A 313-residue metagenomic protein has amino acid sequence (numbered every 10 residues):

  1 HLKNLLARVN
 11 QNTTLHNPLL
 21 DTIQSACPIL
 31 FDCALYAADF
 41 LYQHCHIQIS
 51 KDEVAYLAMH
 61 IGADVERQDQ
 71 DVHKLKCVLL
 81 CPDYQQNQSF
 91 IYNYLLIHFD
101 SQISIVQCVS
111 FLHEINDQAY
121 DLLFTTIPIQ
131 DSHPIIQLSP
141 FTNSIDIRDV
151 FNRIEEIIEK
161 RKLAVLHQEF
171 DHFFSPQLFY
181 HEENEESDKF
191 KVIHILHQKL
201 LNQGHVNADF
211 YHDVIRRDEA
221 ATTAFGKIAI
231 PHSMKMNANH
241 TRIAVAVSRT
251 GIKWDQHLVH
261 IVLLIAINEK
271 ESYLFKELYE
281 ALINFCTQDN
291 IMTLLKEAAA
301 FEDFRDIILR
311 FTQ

Functional and structural regions predicted by a protein language model:
H1-F173: Conserved, function-critical positions that sit in or immediately flank catalytic and ligand-binding motifs
I49, L75, V106, I115-Q313: Cytosolic covalent-transfer regions centered on His/Cys nucleophiles that carry phosphoryl or persulfide groups
